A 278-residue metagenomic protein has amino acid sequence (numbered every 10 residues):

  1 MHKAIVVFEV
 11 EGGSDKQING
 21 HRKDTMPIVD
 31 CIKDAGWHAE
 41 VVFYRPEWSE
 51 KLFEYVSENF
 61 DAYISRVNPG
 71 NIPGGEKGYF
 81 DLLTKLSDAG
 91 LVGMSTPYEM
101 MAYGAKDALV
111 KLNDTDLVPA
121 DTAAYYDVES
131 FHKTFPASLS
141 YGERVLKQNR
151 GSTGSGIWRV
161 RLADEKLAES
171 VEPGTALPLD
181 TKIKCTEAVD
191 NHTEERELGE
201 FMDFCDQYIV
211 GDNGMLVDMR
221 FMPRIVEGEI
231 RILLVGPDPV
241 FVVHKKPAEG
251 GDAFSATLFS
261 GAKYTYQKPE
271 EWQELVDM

Functional and structural regions predicted by a protein language model:
M1-I5: Extreme N-terminal starter segment of soluble prokaryotic enzymes
E11-G12, E47, P69-G70, M100 (+4 more regions): Short, solvent-exposed loop/turn segments at secondary-structure junctions
G12-G13, Q17-T134: Conserved N-proximal alpha/beta basic substrate-recognition cap immediately N-terminal to, or forming the N-lobe
Y55, E143, E229-R231: Broad gene-expression machinery/nucleic-acid interaction feature
D61-Y63, R144, L216: Generic beta-sheet signal
G93-S95, V145, V217: Structural detector of well-ordered beta-strand residues that form the stable sheet scaffold of enzyme domains
K111-V171: Hydrophobic alpha-helical segments and helix pairs
G154-M278: Phosphate-binding site of ATP-dependent enzymes
